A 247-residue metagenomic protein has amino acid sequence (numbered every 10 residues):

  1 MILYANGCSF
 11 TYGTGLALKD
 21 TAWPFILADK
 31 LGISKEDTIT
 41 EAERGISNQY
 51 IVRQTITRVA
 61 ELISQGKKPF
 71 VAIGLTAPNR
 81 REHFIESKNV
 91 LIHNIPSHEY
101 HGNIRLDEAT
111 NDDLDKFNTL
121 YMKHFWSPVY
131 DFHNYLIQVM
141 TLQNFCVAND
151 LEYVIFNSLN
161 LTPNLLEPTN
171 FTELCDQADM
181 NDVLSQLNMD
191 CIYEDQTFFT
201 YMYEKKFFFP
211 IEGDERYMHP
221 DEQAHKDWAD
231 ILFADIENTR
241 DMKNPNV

Functional and structural regions predicted by a protein language model:
M1-Q54, A60, D221-D227: Serine-esterase "nucleophile elbow" of acetyl-processing enzymes
I56-V247: Alpha-helical cap/lid subdomain in secreted, periplasmic, or secretory-pathway luminal O-acyl-processing enzymes
